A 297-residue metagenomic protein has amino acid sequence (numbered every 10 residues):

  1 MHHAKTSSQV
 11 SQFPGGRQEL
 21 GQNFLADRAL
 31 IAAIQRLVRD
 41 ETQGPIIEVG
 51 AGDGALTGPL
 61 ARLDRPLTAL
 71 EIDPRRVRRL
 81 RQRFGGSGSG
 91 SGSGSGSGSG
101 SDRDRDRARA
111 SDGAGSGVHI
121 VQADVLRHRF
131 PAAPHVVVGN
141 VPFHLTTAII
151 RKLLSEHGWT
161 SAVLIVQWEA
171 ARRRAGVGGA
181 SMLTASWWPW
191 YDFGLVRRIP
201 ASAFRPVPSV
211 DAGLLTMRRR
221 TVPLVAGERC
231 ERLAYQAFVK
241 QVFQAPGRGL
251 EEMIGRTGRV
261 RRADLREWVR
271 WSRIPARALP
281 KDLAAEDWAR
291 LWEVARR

Functional and structural regions predicted by a protein language model:
M1-S91, G100-K240, R290, R297: Catalytic cores of RNA-modifying enzymes
S93-S95: Von Willebrand factor
V210-W292: An accessory alpha-helical subdomain
